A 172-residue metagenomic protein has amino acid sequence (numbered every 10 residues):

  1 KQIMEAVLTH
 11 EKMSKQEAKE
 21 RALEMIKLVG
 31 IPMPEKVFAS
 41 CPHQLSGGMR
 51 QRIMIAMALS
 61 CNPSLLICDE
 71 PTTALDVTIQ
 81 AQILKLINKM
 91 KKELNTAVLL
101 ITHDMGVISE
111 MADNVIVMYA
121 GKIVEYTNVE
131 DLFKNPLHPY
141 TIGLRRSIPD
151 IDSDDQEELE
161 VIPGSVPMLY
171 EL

Functional and structural regions predicted by a protein language model:
I3, I55, I79, I83: Hydrophobic anchor residue at the start of the ABC signature
M4-E5, E17-K36, R145: Conserved ABC ATPase "signature" region
P32-E35, V129-L172: Short catalytic/signature loops enriched in Gly
S60-S64: A short, proline-enriched helix->beta-strand linker immediately N-terminal to the Walker B motif in ABC-type P-loop
I108-E110: A short, surface-exposed alpha-helical micro-motif characterized by mixed small hydrophobic and charged/polar residues
N114, Y126: Short, glycine/charged-rich "phosphate-handling" switch motifs in NTP-dependent and phosphotransfer domains
